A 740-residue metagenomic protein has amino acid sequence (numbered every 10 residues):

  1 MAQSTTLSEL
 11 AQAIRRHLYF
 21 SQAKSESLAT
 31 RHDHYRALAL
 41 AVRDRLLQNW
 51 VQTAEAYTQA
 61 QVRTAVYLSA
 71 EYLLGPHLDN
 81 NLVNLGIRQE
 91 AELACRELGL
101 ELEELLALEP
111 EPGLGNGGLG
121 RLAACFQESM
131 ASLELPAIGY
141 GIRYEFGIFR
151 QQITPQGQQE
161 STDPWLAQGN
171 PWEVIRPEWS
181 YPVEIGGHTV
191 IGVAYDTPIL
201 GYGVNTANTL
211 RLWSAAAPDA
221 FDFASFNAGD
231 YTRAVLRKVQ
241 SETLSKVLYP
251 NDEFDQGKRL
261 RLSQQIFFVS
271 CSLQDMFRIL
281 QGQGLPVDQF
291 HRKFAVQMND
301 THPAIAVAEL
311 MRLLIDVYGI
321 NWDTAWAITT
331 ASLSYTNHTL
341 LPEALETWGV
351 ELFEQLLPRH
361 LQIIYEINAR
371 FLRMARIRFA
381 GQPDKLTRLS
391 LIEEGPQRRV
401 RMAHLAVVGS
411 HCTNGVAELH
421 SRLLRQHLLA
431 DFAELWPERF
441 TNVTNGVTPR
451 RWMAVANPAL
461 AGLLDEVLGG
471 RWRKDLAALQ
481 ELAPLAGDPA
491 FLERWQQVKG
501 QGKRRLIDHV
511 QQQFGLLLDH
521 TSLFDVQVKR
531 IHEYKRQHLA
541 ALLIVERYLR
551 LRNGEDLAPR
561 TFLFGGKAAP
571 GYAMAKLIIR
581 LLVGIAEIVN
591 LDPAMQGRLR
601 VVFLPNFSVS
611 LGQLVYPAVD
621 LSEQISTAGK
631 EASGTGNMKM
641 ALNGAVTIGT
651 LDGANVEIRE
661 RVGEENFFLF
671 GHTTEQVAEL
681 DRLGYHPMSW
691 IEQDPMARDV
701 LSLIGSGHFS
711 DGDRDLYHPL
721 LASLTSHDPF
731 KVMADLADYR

Functional and structural regions predicted by a protein language model:
M1-R740: A conserved ligand/cofactor-binding region detector
